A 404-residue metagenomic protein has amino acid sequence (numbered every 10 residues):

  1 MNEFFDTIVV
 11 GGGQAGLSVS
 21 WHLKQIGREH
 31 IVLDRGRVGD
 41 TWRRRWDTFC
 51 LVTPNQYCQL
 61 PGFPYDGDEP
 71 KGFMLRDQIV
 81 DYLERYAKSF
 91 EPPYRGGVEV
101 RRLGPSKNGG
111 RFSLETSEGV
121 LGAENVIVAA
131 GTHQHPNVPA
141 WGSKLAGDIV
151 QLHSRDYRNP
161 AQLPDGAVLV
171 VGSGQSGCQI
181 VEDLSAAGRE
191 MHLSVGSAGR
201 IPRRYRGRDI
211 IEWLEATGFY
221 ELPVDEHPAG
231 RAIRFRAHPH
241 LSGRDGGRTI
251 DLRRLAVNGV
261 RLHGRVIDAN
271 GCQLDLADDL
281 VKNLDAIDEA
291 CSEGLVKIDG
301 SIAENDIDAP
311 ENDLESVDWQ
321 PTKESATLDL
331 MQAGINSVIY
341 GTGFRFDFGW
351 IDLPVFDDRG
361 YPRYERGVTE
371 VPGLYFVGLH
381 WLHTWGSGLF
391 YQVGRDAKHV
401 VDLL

Functional and structural regions predicted by a protein language model:
N2-G12, S18-D40, T48, L75-L404: Flavin (primarily FAD) cofactor-binding/catalytic cores of flavoenzymes
R37-P64, L255: Redox-cofactor-proximal catalytic regions of oxidoreductases
P61-D68, V377-H383: Short glycine/proline-rich turn/loop motifs
P70-M74: Leloir-type glycosyltransferase catalytic cores
